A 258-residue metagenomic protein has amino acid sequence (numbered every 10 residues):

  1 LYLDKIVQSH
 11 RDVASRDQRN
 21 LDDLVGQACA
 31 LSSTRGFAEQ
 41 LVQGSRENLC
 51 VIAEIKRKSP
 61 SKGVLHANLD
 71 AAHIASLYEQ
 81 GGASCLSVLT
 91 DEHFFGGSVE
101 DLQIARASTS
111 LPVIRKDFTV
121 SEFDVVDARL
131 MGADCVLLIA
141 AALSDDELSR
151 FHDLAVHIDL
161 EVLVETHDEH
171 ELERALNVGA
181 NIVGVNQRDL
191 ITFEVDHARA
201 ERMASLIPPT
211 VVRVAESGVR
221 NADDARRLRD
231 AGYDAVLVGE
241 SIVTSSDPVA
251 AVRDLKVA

Functional and structural regions predicted by a protein language model:
Y2-N68: An N-cap/entry alpha-helix motif that binds or orients negatively charged groups
L49-C50, I55, K62-L163, E169-R174 (+1 more regions): N-terminal active-site wall of soluble small-molecule enzyme domains
F95, E165, V214, G218 (+1 more regions): Active-site-adjacent beta-strand anchor residues
D117, V164-E165, V185, T244: Conserved SAM-binding loop
V120-M131, H167-V178, A215, V219-V238 (+2 more regions): Catalytic cores of alpha/beta
D127-E147, G184-F193, Y233-A251: Glycine-rich phosphate-binding active-site loops on the catalytic face of alpha/beta enzymes
I182-V238: Catalytic-face loop-and-helix region of soluble metabolic enzyme cores
R202-L206, T244-A258: C-terminal helical cap(s) of enzyme catalytic domains, especially alpha/beta-barrels
